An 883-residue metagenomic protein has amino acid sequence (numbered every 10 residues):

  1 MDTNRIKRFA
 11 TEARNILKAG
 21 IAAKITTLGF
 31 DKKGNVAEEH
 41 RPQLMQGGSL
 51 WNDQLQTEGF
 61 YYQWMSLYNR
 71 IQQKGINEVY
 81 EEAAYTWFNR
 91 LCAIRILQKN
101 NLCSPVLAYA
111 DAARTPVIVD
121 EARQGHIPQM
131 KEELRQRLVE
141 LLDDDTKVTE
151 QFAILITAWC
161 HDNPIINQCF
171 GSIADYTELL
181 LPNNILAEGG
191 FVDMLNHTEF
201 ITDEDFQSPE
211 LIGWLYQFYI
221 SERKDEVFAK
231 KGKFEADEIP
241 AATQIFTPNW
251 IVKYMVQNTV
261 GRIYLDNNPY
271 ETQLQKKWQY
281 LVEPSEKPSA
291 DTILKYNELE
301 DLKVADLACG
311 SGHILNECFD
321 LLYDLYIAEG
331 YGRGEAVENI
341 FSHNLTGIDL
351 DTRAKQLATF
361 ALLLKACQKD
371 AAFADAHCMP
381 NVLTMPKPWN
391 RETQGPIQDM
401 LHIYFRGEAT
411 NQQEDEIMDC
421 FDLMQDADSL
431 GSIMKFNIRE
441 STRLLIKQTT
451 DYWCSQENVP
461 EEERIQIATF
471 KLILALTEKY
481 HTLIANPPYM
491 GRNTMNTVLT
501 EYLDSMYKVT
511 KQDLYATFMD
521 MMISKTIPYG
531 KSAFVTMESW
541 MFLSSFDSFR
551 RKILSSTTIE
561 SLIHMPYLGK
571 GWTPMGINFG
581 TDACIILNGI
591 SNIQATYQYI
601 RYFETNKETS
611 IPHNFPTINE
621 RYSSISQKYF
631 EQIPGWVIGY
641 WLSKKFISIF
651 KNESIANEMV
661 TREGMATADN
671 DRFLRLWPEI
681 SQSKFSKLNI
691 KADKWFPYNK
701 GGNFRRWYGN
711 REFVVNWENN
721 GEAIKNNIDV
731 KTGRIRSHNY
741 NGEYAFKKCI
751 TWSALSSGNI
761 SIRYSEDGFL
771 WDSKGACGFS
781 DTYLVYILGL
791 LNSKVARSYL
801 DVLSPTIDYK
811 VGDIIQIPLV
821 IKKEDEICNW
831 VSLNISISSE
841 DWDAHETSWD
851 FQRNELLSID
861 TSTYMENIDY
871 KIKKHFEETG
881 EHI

Functional and structural regions predicted by a protein language model:
M1-Y264, L363-V382, K387: Non-catalytic, mostly N-terminal accessory regions of nucleic-acid modification and defense proteins
L67, Y280-K303, W453-I484, E501-D504 (+5 more regions): Flexible, glycine/threonine-enriched loop-and-boundary segments that flank and lead into catalytic domains of large
R70, K74, E78-A93, P164-I166 (+13 more regions): C-terminal substrate-recognition regions of SAM-dependent nucleic acid methyltransferases
N163-Y296, I655-N689, W695-Y698, N703-V715 (+3 more regions): Class I S-adenosyl-L-methionine
I220, N699, E743-S761, T782-Y783 (+1 more regions): Short Ser/Thr-interspersed hydrophobic loop/turn segments at strand-loop and sheet-helix junctions that line or gate
K231-L562, N588-I590, T605-K607, N614: SAM-dependent methyltransferase catalytic region
C309, V637, Q816-I883: Non-catalytic DNA-recognition/assembly elements of restriction-modification systems
N316, Y323, I327, L350 (+15 more regions): Signature of N6-adenine DNA methyltransferases within the class I
